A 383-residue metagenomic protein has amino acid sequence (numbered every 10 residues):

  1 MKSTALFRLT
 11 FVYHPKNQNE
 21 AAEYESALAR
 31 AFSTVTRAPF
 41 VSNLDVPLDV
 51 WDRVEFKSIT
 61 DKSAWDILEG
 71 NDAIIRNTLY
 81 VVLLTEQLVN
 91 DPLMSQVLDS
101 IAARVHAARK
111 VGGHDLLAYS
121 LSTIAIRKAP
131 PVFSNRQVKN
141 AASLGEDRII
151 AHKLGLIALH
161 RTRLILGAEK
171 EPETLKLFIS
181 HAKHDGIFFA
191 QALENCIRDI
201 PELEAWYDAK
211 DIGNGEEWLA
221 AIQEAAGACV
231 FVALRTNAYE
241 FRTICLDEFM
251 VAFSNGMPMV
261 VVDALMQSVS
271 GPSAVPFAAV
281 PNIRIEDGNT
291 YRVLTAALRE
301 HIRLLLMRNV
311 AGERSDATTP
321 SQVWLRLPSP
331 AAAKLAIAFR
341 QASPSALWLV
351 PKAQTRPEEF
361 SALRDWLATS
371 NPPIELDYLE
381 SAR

Functional and structural regions predicted by a protein language model:
M1-L84, M94-R104, R109-G112, S122 (+4 more regions): Conserved N-terminal substructure of TIR/SEFIR domains
T85-E86, T236-N237: Short glycine-/small-residue-rich Rossmann-like dinucleotide-binding loops
L93-Q96, P131, Q191-A192, I244-D247 (+2 more regions): Short amphipathic alpha-helical segments
T123-Q137, W218, Q267-N282: Glycine-rich, charge-decorated loop segments at or immediately adjacent to ligand/cofactor-binding or catalytic sites
S134-I149, A278-R292: Short secondary-structure boundary motifs at beta->alpha junctions and helix caps
N237, F249-V251, M259-Q267, F277: Catalytic core segments in nucleotide and nucleic-acid processing enzymes
A238-T243: Nucleotide-sugar-dependent
I283-M307: Leloir-type glycosyltransferase catalytic cores
